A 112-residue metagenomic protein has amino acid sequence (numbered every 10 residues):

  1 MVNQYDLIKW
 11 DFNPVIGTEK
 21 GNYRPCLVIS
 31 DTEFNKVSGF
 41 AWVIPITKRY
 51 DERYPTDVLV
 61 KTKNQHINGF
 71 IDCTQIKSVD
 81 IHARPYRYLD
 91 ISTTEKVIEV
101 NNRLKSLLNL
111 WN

Functional and structural regions predicted by a protein language model:
N13-G17: Short, charged beta-turn/beta-strand-edge "cap" motif at the junction between a beta-strand and an adjacent loop
T18-Y23, V28-T62: Compact nucleic-acid interaction/catalytic patches
N64-N112: C-terminal terminal-subdomain/extension
